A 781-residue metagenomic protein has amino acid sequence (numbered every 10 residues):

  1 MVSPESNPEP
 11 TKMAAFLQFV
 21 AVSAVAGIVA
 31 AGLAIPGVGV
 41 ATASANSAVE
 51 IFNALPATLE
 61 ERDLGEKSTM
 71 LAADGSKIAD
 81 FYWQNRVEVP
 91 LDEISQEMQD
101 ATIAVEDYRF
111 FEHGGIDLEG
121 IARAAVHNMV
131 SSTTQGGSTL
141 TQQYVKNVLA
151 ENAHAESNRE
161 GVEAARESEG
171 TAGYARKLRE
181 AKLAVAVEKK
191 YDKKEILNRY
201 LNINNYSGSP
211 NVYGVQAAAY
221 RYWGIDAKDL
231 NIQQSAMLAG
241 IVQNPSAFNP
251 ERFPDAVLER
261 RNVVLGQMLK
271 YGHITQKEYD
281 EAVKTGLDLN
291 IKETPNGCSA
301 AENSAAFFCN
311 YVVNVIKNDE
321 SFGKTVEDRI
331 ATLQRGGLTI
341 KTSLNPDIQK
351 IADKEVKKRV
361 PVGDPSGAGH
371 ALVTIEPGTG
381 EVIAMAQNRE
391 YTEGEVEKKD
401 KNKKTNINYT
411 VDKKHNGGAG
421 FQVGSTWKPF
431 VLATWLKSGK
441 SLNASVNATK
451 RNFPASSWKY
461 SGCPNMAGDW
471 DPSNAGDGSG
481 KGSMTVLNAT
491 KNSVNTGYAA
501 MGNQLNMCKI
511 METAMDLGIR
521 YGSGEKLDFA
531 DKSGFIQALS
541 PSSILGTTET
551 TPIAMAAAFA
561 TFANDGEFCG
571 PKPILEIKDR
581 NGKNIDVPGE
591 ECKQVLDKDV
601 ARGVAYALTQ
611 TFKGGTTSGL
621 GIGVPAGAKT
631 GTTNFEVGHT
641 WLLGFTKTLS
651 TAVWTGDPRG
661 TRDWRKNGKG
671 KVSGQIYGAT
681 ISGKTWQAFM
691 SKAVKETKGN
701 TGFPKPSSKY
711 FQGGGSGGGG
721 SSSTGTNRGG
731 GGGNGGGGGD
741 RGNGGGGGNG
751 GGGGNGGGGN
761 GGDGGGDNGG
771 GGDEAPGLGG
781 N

Functional and structural regions predicted by a protein language model:
M1-T69: N-terminal type II signal-anchor transmembrane helix that functions as the membrane-insertion/stop-transfer segment
A57-K67, A72, Q135-Q143, V148-Y174 (+8 more regions): Extracytoplasmic/periplasmic proteins that interact with beta-lactams or build/remodel peptidoglycan
L64-T275, K491-N495, G502-N506, G518-R520: Peptidoglycan glycan-strand catalytic modules in the bacterial/periplasmic cell-wall system
I78-V87, Y213-A218, S246-P250, I330-Q334 (+6 more regions): Short pre-catalytic segments that frame enzyme active sites
A104, T139-K146, L197-Y200, D229 (+16 more regions): Structural recognition of the beta-strand scaffold that forms the well-ordered cores of secreted hydrolase catalytic
A104-D117, V130-G136, V187-K193, N205-N211 (+13 more regions): Bacterial peptidoglycan biogenesis and beta-lactam-recognition machinery
T342-G363, L372, A384-N388, E393-V423 (+4 more regions): A penicillin-recognizing enzyme superfamily signal
S707-N781: Proline/serine/threonine-rich low-complexity "mucin-like" segments in extracytoplasmic/periplasmic regions that act as
